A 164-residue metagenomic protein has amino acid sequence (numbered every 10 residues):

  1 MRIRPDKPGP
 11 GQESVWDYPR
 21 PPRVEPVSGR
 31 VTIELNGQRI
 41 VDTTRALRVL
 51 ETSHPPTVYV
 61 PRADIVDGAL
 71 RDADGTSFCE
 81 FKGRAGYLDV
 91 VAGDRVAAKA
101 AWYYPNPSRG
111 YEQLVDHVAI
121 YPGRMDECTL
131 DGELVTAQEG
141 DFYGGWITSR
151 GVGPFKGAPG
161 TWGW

Functional and structural regions predicted by a protein language model:
M1-W164: Terminal leader/tail segments of proteins
